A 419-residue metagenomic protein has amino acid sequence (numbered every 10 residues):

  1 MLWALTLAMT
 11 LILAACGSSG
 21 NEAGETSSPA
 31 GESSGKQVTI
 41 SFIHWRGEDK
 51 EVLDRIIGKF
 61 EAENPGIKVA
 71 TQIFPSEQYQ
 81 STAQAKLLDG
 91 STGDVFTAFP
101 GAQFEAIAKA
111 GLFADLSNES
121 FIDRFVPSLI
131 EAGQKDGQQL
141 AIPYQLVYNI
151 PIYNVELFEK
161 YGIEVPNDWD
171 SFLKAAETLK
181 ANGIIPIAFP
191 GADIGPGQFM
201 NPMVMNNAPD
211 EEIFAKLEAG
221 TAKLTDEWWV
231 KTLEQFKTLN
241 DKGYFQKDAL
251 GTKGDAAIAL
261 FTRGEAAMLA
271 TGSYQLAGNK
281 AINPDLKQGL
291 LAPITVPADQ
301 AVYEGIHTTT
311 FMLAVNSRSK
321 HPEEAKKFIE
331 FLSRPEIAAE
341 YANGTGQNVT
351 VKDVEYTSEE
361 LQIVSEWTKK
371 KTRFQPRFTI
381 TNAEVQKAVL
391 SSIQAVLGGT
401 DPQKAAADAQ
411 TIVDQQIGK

Functional and structural regions predicted by a protein language model:
M1-S41, A62, S120-F121, D353-Y356 (+1 more regions): Short, low-complexity disordered leader/linker segments with a strong preference for bacterial N-terminal type II
W45, Q134, G344-D353, Q362-I417: C-terminal capping/gating helix-and-loop segments adjacent to ligand/active sites or protein-protein/ligand interfaces
G58, A62-E63, K68, Y161 (+3 more regions): Extracytoplasmic/periplasmic substrate-recognition and gating elements
G58-S128, E156, K160-N167, A267-M268: Extracytoplasmic "Venus flytrap"/periplasmic binding protein-like
K86, G93-D94, I122-L157, I185-D193 (+2 more regions): A structural signal for short loop-to-beta-strand junctions that line the ligand-binding cleft of periplasmic/secreted
F99-N149, L173, L179, F199-N201 (+4 more regions): Hinge/lid segment of periplasmic solute-binding proteins
L140-I142, L173-A222: Extracytoplasmic/periplasmic solute-binding protein
T178, A219-A249: Glycine-centered hinge/linker elements that transmit conformational signals in sensory and ligand-binding systems
